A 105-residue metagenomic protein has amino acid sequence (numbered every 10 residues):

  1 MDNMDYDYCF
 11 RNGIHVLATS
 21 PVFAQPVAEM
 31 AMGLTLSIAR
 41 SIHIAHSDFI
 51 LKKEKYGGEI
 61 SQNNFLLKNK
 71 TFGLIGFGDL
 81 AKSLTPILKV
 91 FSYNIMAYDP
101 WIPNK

Functional and structural regions predicted by a protein language model:
M1-L17: An N-terminal-biased, well-structured beta-alpha scaffold segment characteristic of Rossmann-like dinucleotide-binding
D2, A24-P26, N104-K105: Short secondary-structure capping/turn micro-motifs that flank functional sites
N3-Y6, M30, P100: Generic detector of well-ordered alpha-helical packing
C9, K55-Y56, Y98-D99: Short, charged N-terminal helix-start/capping segments
N12, T19-T71, S83: Phosphate-binding beta-alpha-beta segment of Rossmann-like dinucleotide-binding domains, i.e., the NAD(P)
I60-K105: Rossmann-like dinucleotide/phosphate-binding beta-alpha-beta segment
